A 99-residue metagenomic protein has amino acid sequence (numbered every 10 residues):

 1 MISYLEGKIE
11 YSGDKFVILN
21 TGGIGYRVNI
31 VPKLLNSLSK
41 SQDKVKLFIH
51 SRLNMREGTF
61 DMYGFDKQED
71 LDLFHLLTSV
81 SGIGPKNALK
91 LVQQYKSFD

Functional and structural regions predicted by a protein language model:
M1-L5: Short coil-to-beta-strand transition motifs
G7-I9: Conserved hydrophobic positions within beta-strands
Y11-F98: Long, highly charged, low-complexity intrinsically disordered interaction regions that mediate electrostatic DNA/RNA
